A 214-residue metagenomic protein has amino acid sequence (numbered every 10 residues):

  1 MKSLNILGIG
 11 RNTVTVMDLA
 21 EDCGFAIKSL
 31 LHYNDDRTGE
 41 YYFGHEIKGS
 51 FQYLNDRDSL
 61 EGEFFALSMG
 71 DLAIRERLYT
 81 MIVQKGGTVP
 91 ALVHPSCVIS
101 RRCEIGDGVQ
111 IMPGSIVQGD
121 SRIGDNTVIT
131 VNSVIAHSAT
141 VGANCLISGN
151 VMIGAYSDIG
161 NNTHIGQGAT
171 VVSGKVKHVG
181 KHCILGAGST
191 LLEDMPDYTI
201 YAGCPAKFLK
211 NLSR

Functional and structural regions predicted by a protein language model:
M1-E63: A solvent-exposed beta-alpha-beta segment
I9, H32-Y33, G70, H94 (+1 more regions): Cofactor-binding loop segments of dinucleotide-utilizing enzymes, especially the Rossmann-like FAD- and NAD(P)+-binding
R11-V14, A73-I74, E104, K207: Short alpha-helical
M17-L19, R77-M81, P196-D197, S213-R214: Short amphipathic alpha-helical segments
K28, E63-F64, D107, K181: Conserved acidic residues
T38-H94, V98: Phosphate-bearing ligand-interacting subdomains that bind or position ATP/ADP/UDP/GDP/NAD(P) or nucleotide-linked
K48, Q52-N55, Y201-R214: Short, basic/aromatic-enriched C-terminal tail that caps enzymatic domains
A91-A202, A206-L209: Structural signal for interior beta-strand "rungs" in well-ordered beta-sheet cores of soluble enzyme domains
